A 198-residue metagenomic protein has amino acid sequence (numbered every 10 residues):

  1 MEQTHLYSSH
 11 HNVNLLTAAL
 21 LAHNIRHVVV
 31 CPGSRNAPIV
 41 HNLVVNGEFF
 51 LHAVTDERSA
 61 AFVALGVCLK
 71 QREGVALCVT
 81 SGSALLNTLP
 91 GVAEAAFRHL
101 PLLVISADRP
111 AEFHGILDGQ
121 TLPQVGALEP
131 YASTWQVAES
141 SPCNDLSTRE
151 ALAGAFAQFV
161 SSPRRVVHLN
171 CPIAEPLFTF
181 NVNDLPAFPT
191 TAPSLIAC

Functional and structural regions predicted by a protein language model:
E2-C198: N-terminal alpha/beta PP-like core and its mobile active-site loop of ThDP/TPP-dependent enzymes
